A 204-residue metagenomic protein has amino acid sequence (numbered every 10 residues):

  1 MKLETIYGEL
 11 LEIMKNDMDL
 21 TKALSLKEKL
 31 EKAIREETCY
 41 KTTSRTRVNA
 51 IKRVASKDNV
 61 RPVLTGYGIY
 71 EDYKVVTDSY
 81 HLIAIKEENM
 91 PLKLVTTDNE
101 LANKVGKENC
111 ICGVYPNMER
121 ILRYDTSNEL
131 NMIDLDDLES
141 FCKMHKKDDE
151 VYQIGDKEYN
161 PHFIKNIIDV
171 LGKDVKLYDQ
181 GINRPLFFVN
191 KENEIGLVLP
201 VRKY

Functional and structural regions predicted by a protein language model:
K2-Y204: DNA polymerase processivity clamps
